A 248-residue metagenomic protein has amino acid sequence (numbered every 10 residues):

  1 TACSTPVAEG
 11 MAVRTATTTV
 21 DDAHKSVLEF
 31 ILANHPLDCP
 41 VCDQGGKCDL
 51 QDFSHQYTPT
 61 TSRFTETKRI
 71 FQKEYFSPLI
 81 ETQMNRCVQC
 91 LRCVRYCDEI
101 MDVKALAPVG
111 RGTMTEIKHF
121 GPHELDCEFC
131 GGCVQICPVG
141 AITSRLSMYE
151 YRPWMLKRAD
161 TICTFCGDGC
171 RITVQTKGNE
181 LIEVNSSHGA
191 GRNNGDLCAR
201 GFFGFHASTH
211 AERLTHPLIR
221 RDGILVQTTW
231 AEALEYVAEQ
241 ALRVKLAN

Functional and structural regions predicted by a protein language model:
T1-G10, T19: N-terminal cofactor/phosphate-binding cores enriched in small/glycine residues, especially glycine-rich loops such as
M11-H35, V41-N248: N-terminal export/assembly segments and adjacent metallocofactor-ligating motifs of anaerobic energy-metabolism
